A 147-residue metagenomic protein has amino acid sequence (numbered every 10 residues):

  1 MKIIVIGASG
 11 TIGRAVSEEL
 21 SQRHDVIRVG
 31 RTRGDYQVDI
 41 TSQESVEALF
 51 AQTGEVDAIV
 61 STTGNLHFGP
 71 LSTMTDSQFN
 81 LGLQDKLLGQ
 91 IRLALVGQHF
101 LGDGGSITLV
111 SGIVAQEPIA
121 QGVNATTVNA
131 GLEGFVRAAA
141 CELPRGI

Functional and structural regions predicted by a protein language model:
I4-E19: N-terminal Rossmann NAD(P)H-binding glycine-rich loop of SDR-like oxidoreductase domains
V5-I6, S61-T62, S106-G112: Structural signature of the Rossmann-like NAD(P)-dependent dehydrogenase/reductase core
G30-E44: Rossmann-fold cofactor-recognition segment
I40-V56: Conserved Rossmann-fold cofactor-binding substructure of NAD(P)-dependent oxidoreductases
V60-G69: Conserved NAD(P)H cofactor-binding loop of Rossmann-fold oxidoreductase domains
P70-L71, Q78-N80: Substrate-binding pocket helix/loop in short-chain dehydrogenase/reductase
G82-L83, I91-R92, S106-P144: Catalytic loop of short-chain dehydrogenase/reductase
